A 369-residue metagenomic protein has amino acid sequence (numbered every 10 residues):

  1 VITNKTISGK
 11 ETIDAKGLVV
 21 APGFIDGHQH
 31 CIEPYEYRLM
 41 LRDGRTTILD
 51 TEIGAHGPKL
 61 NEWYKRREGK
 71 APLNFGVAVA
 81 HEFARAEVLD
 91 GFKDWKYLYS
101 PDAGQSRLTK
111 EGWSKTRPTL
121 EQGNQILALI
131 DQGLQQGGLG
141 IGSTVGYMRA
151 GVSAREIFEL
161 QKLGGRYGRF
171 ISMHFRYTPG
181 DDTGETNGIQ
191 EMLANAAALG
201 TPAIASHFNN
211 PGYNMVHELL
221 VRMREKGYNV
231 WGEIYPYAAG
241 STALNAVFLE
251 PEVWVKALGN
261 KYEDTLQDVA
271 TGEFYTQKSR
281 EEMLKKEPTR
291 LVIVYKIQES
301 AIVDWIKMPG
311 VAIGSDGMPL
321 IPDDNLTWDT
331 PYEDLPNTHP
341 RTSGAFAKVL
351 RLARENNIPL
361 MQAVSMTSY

Functional and structural regions predicted by a protein language model:
V1-A21: Histidine-rich, glycine-flanked metal-binding segment
G17, H28, G44, F75 (+5 more regions): Divalent metal-coordination and catalytic microenvironments
G23-I32, V145, I171-Y177: Histidine-centered catalytic micro-motifs
G27-G76, K93-Y97, P101-D102, L108-T109 (+3 more regions): Alpha-helical scaffold segments that flank or form the walls of functional sites
H30, I53-G57, R149-S153, P179-G184 (+1 more regions): Acidic-and-aromatic substrate-binding clefts and catalytic sites of carbohydrate-active enzymes
G69-F75, A154-M173, N195-A198: Alpha-helix-loop-beta-strand connector modules within alpha/beta enzyme cores
V79, R85-G151, I189, L193-A197 (+1 more regions): Active-site neighborhoods of metal-dependent hydrolases
L360-Y369: Short, well-structured alpha-helical segments that form the helix of a local strand-helix-strand
